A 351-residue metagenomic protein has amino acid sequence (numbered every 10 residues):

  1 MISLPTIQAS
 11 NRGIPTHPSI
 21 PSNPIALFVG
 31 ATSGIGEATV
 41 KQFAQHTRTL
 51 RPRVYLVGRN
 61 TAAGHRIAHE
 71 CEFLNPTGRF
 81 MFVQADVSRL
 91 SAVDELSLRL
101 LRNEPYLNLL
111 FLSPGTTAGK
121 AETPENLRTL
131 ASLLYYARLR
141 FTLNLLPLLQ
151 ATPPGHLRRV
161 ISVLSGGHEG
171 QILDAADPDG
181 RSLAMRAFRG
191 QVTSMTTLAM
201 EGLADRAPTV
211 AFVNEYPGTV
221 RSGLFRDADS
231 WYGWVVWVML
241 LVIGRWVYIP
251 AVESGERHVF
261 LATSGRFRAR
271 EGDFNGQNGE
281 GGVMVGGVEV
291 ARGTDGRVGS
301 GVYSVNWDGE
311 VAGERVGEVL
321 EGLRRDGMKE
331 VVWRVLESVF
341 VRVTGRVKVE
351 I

Functional and structural regions predicted by a protein language model:
M1-V83, R99, D174-I351: NAD(P)H-dependent oxidoreductase Rossmann-fold/reductase module
V29, E104-T117, R159-L164, V213 (+1 more regions): Rossmann-fold scaffold of SDR-type NAD(P)-dependent oxidoreductases
T61-A62, A85-E95: The beta1-alpha1 cofactor-binding region of Rossmann-like NAD(H)/NADP(H)-dependent oxidoreductases
N75-M81, L98-P114, A118-T123: A glycine-rich helix->loop->beta "capping" turn within Rossmann-like NAD(P)(H)-dependent oxidoreductase domains
L107, L149-L173, P208-V210: Active-site loop of short-chain dehydrogenase/reductase
T117-L134, R181-S182: Short alpha-helical oligomerization interface
L130-L145, I161, M185-V192: Short alpha-helix in the Rossmann-fold core of NAD(P)-dependent oxidoreductases
Y135-P154, E201-D205: Amphipathic alpha-helical dimer-interface segment in Rossmann-like NAD(P)H-dependent oxidoreductases
